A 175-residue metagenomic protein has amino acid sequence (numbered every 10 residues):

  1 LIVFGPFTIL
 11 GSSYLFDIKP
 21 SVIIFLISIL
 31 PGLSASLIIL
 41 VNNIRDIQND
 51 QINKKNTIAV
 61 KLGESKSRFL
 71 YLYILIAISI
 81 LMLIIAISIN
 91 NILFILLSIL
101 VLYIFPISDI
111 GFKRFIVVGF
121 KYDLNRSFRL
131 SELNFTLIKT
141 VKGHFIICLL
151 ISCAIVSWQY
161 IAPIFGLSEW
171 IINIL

Functional and structural regions predicted by a protein language model:
L1-L37, K61-E64, Y71-L175: Hydrophobic alpha-helical transmembrane segments
S36-A59: Acidic (Asp/Glu-rich) catalytic motifs at the cytosolic membrane interface
Q51, F69-L70: Alpha-helix N-cap/helix-start motif
